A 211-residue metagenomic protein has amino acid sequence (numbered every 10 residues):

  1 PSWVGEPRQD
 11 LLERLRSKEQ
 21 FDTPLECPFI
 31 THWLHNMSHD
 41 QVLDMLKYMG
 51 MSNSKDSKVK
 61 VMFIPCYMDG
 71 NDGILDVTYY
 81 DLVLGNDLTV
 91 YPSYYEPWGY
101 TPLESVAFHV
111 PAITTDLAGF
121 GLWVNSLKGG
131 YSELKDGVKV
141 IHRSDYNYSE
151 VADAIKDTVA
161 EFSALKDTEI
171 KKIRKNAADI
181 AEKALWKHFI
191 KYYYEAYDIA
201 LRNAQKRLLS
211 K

Functional and structural regions predicted by a protein language model:
P1-K211: Catalytic cores of carbohydrate-active enzymes across secretory and cytosolic contexts
